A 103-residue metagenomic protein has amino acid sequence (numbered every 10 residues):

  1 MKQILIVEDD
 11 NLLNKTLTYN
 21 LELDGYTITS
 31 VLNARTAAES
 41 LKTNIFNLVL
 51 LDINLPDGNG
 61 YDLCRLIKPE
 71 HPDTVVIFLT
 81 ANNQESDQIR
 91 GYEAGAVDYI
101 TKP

Functional and structural regions predicted by a protein language model:
M1-P103: N-terminal/domain-start alpha-helical segments
